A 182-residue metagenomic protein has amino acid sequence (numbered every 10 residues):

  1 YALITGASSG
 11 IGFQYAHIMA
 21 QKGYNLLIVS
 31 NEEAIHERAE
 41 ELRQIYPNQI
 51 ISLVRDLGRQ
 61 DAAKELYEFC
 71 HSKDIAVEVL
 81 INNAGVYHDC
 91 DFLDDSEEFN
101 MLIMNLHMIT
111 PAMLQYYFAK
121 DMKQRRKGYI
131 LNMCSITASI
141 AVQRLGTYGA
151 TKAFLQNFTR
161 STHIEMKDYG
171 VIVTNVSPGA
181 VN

Functional and structural regions predicted by a protein language model:
Y1, S8-S9: Conserved glycine-rich cofactor-binding loop
K22-R38: Conserved glycine-rich Rossmann-like NAD(P)H-binding loop of the short-chain dehydrogenase/reductase
N83-H88: Conserved NAD(P)H cofactor-binding loop of Rossmann-fold oxidoreductase domains
D91-L93, F99-M104: Substrate-binding pocket helix/loop in short-chain dehydrogenase/reductase
Q115, T151: Active-site helix of classical SDR
S135: Residue(s) in the substrate-gating loop at a strand-loop-helix junction that position the organic substrate next
I140, S161-I172: Active-site-adjacent segment of SDR/Rossmann-fold oxidoreductases
